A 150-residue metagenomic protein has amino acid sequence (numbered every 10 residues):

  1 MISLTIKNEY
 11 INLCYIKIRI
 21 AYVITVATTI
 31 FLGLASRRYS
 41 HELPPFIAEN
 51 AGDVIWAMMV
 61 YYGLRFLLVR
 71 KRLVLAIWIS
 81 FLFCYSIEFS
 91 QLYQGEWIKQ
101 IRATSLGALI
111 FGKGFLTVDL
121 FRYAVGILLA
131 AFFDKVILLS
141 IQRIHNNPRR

Functional and structural regions predicted by a protein language model:
I2-R150: Bulky hydrophobic segments
